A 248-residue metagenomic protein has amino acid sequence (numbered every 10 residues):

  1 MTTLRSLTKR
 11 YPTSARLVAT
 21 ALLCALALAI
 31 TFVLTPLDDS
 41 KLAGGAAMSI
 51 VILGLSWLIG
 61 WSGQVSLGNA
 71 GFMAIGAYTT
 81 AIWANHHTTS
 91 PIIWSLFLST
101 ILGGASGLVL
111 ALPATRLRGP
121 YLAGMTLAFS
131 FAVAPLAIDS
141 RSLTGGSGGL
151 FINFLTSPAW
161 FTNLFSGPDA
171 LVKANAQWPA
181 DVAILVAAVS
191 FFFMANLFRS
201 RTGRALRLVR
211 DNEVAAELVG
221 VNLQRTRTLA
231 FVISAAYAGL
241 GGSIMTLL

Functional and structural regions predicted by a protein language model:
T2-L248: Transmembrane alpha-helices and adjacent helix-loop boundaries
